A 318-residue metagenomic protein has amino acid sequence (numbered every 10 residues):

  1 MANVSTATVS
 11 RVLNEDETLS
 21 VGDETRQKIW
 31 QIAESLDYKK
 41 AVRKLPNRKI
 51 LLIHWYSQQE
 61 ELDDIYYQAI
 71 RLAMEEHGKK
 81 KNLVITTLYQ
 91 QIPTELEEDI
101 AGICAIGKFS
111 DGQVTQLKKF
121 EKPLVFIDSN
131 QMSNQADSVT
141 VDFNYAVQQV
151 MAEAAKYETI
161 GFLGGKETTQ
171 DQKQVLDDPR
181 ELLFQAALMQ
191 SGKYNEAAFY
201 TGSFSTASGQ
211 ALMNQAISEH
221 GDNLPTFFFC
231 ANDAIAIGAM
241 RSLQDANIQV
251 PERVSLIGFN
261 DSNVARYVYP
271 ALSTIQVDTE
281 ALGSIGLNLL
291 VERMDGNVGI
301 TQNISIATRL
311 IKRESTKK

Functional and structural regions predicted by a protein language model:
M1-P46: N-terminal helix-turn-helix DNA-binding module of bacterial transcription factors
S10, L45-E61, T159-Q170: Short beta-strand segments enriched in small/hydrophobic residues
R48-A152, S218: Alpha-helical recognition/docking segments in bacterial nutrient-uptake and carbohydrate-utilization systems
L51, D99-I106, G161-G164, F199 (+2 more regions): Periplasmic-binding protein-like
I65-K80, Q172-Y194, S208-L212, G238-S242 (+1 more regions): Short, solvent-exposed amphipathic alpha-helices that sit in or adjacent to ligand/effector-binding or catalytic
V139-G164, D178, T206-Q215, V277-D295: Hydrophobic alpha-helical segments within soluble ligand-binding/sensing domains
Q149-Y194, Q302-S315: An alpha-beta-alpha
S218-K318: Flexible loop/turn connectors
